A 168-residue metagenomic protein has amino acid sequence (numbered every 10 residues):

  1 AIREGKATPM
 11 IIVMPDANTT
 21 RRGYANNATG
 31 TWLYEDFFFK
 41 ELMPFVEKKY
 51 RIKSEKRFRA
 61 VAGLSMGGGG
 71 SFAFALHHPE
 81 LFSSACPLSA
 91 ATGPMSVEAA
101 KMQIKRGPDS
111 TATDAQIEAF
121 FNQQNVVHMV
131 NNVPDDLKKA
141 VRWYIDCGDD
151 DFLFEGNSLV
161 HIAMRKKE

Functional and structural regions predicted by a protein language model:
A1-E168: Non-catalytic cap/lid and distal C-terminal segments of serine-dependent acyl enzymes
